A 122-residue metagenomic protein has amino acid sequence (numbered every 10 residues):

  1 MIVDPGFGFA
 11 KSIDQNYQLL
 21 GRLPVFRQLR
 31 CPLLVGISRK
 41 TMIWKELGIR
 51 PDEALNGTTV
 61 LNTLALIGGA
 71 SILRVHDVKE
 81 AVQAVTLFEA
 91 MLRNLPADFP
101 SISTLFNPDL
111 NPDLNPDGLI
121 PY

Functional and structural regions predicted by a protein language model:
G6: Conserved phosphate/ATP/ADP-binding segment of small-molecule kinases
F9-Y122: Active-site-adjacent loop and "lid" segments of alpha/beta metabolic enzymes
